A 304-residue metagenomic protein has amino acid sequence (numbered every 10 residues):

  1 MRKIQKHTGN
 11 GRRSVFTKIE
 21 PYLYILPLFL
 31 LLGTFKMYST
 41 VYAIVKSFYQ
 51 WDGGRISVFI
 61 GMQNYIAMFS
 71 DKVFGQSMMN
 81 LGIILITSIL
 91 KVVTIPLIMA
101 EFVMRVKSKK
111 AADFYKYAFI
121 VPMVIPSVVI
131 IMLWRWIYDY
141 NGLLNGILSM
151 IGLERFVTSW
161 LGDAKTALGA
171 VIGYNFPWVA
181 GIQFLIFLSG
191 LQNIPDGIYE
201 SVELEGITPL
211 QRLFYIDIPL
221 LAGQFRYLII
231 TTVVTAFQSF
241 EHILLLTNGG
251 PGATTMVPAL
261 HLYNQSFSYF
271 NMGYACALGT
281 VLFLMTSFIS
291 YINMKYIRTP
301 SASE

Functional and structural regions predicted by a protein language model:
M1-F16: Short, Lys/Arg-rich, polar N-terminal cytosolic tail immediately upstream of the first transmembrane signal-anchor
T17-E304: A structural signal for multi-pass alpha-helical bundles of membrane permease subunits that mediate small-molecule
